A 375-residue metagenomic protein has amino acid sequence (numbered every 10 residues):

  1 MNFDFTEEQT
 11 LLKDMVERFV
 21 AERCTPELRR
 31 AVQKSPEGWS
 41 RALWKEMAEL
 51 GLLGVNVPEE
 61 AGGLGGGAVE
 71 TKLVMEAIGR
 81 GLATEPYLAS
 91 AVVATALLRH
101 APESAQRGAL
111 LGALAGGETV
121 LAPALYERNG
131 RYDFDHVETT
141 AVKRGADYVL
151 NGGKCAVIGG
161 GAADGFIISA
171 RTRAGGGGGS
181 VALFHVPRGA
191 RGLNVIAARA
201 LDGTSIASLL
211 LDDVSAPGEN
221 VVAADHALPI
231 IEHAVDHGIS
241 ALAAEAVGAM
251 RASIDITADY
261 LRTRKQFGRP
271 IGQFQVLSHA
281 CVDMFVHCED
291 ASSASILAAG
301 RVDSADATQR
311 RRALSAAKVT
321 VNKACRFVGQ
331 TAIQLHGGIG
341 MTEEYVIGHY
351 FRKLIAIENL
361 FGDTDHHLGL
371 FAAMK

Functional and structural regions predicted by a protein language model:
M1-L82, A101-A105, G117, K143-Y148 (+1 more regions): Alpha-helical interface subdomain recognition
A83-A105: N-terminal glycine-rich flavin-associated loop
R99-P102, V142, I168-R171, H185-P187 (+2 more regions): Short beta-strand-to-turn element immediately C-terminal to the catalytic PLP-Schiff-base lysine in fold type I
L110-G112, N129, E138-T140, K154-I158 (+2 more regions): A generic local secondary-structure boundary/capping motif
G117-R128: A short, Trp-centered hydrophobic/proline-enriched beta-strand micro-motif
Y132, H136-E138, A156, P187-V221: Flexible, small-/acidic-enriched active-site or ligand-binding loops
D133-N151: Cytochrome P450 C-terminal beta-domain/meander region
N151-N194: A short core secondary-structure module
